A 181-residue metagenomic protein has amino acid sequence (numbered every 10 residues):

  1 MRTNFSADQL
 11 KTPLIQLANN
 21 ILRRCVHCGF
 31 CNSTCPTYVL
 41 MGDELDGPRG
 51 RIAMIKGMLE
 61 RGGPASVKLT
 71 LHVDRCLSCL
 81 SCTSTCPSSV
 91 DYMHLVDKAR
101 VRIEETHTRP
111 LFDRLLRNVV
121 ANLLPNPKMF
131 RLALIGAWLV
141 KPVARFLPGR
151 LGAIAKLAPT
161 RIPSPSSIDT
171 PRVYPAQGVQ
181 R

Functional and structural regions predicted by a protein language model:
M1-L71: N-terminal cysteine/histidine-rich coordination modules
I15, N19-L22, I52-R181: Iron-sulfur-cluster electron-transfer modules
